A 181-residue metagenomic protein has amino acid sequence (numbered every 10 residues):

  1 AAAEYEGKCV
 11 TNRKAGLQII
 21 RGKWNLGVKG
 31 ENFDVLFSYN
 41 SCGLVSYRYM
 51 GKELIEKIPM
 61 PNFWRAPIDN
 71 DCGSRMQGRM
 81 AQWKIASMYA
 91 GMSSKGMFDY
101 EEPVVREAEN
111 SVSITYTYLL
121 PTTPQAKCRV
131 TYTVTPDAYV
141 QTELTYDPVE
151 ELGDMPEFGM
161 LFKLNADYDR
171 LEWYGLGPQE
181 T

Functional and structural regions predicted by a protein language model:
A3-T181: Beta-strand/loop-rich accessory regions of lumenal/periplasmic or secreted enzymes, predominantly carbohydrate-active
